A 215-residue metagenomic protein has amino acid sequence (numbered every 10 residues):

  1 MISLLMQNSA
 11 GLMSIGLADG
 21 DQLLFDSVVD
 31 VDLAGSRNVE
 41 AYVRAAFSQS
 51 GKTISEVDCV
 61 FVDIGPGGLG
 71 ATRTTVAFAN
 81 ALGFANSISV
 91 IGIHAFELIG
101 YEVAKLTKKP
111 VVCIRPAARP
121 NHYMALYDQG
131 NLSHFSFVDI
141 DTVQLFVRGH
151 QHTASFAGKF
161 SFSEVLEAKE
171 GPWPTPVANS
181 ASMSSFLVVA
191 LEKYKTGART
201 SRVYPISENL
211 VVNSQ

Functional and structural regions predicted by a protein language model:
M1-P66: N-terminal beta-alpha supersecondary unit
M1-Q22, A34, I91, A95-Q215: Oxyanion-binding and handling regions
D30-N38, L69-R73, A77, A178-A181: Residues at secondary-structure transition points
N38-A41, A77, A81, L98 (+1 more regions): Short amphipathic alpha-helical face segments that pack within enzyme cores and frequently flank/anchor catalytic
R44-A45, F84, V188-E192: Short glycine/serine- and small hydrophobic-enriched flexible loop segments
K52, I88, K109: Short glycine/serine/threonine/alanine-rich loop segments
C59-V90: DPxDG-like acidic metal-binding loop motif
